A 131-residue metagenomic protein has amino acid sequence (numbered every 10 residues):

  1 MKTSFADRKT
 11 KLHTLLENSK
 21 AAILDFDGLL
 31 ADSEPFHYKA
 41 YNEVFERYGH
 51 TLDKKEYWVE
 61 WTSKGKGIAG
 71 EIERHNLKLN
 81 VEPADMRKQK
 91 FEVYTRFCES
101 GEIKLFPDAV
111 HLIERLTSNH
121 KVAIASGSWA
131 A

Functional and structural regions predicted by a protein language model:
M1, L16, V122-I124: Bulky hydrophobic/aromatic packing residues
T3-R8, L12-P107: N-terminal helical cap/lid subdomain that shapes the substrate entry/recognition surface in HAD-like hydrolases
Y41, A109-A131: Substrate-recognition element of Asp-dependent hydrolases with the DxDx(T/V) motif
